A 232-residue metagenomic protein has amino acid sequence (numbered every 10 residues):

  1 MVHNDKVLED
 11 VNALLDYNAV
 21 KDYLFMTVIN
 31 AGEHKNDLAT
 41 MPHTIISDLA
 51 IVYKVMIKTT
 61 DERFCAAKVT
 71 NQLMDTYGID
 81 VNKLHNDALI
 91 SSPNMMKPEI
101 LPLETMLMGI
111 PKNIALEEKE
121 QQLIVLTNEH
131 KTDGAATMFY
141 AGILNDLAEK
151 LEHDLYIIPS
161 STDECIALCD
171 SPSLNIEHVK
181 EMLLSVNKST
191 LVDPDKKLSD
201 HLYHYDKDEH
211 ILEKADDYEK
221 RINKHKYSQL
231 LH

Functional and structural regions predicted by a protein language model:
M1-N128: Charged, alpha-helical interface segments at or near domain boundaries
N128-H232: C-terminal structured domains
